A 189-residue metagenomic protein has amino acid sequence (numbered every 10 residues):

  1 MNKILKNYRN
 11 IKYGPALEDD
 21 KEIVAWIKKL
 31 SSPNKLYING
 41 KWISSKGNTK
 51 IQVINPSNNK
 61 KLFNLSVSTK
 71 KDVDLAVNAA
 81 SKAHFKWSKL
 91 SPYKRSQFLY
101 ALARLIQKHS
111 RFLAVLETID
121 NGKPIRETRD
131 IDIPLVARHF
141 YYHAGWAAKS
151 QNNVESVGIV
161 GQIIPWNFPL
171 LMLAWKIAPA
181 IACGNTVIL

Functional and structural regions predicted by a protein language model:
M1-N64, Q97, A101, P134 (+1 more regions): Terminal low-complexity tails and localization/encapsulation signals of metabolic enzymes
K28, W87, F140-Y142, W166 (+1 more regions): Tryptophan-centric aromatic hotspots in well-structured domains and transmembrane helices
P33, I38, K60, K82 (+5 more regions): Residue-level signal for pocket-adjacent positions within structured domains
S45, S68, D72, P165-M172: Short secondary-structure boundary/capping elements
K46, L62, R129, M172-A174 (+1 more regions): Active-site-proximal flexible loops/turns
N58-S150: Glycine-rich loop-to-alpha-helix module at the N-terminal edge of alpha/beta enzyme cores
G145-L189: Conserved small-residue-rich beta-alpha loop and adjacent elements that most often cradle the phosphate/pyrophosphate
